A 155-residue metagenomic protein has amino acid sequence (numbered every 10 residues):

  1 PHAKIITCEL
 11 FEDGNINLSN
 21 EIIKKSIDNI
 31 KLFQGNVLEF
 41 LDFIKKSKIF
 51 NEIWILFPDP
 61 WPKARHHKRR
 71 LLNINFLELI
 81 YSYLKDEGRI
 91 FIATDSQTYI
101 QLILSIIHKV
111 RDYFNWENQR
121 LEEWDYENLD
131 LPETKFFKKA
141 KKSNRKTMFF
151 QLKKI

Functional and structural regions predicted by a protein language model:
K4-E9: Conserved SAM-binding motif I beta-strand of class I
D13-N17, I100: Short alpha-helix immediately C-terminal to the canonical SAM-binding loop
L18-E52: S-adenosyl-L-methionine
F50-L71: A short SAM/SAH-binding and catalytic strip from SAM-dependent methyltransferases
F57-P58, D86, A93-Q97: Short strand-turn motif at the edge of the Rossmann-like AdoMet-binding core
R65-H67, F91-V110: Conserved class I S-adenosyl-L-methionine
R70-R89: A short glycine-rich, Lys/Arg-flanked "PGG" loop and its adjoining helix->strand segment in the class I
I103-I155: Class I S-adenosyl-L-methionine
